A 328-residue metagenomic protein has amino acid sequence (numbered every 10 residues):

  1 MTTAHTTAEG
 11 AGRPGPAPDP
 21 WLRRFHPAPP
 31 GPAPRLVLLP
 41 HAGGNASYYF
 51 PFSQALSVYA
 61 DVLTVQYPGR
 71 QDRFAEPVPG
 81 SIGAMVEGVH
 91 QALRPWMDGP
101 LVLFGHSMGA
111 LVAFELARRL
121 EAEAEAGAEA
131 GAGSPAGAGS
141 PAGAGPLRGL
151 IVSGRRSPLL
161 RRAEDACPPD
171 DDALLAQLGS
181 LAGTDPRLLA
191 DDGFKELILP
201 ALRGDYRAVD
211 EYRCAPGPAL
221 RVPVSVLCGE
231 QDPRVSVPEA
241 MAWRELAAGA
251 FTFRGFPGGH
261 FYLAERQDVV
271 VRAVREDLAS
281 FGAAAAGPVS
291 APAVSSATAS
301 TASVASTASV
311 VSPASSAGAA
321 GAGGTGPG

Functional and structural regions predicted by a protein language model:
T2-F104, M108-A132, A136, P141-A293 (+1 more regions): Domain-scale detector for complete catalytic domains at protein termini or as standalone homologs
A286, A291, S296, T301-A302 (+1 more regions): Low-complexity, intrinsically disordered short peptide segments enriched in small/polar/basic residues
S300-G328: Long, low-complexity, intrinsically disordered segments
